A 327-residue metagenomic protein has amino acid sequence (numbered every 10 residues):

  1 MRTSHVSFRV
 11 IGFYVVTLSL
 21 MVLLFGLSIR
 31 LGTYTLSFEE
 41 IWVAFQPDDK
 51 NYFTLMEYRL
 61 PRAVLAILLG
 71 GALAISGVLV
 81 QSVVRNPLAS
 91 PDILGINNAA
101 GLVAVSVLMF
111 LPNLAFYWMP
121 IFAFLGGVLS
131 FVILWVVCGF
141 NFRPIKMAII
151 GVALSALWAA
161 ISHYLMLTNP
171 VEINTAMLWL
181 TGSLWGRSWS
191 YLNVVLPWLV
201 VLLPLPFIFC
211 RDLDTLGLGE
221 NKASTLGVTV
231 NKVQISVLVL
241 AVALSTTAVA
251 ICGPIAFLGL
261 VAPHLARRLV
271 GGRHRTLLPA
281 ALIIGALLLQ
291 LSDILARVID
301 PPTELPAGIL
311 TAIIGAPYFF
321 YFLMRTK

Functional and structural regions predicted by a protein language model:
M1-K327: Alpha-helical transmembrane segments in inner-membrane proteins
